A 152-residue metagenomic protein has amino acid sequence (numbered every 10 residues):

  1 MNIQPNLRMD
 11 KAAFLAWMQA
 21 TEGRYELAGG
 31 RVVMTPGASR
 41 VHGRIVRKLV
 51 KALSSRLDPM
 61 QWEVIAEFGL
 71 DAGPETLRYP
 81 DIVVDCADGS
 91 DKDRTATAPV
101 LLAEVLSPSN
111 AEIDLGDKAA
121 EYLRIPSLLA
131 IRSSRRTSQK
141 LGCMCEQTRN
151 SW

Functional and structural regions predicted by a protein language model:
M1-W152: Gly/Pro/Ser/Thr-rich low-complexity, intrinsically disordered segments predominantly at protein N-termini
